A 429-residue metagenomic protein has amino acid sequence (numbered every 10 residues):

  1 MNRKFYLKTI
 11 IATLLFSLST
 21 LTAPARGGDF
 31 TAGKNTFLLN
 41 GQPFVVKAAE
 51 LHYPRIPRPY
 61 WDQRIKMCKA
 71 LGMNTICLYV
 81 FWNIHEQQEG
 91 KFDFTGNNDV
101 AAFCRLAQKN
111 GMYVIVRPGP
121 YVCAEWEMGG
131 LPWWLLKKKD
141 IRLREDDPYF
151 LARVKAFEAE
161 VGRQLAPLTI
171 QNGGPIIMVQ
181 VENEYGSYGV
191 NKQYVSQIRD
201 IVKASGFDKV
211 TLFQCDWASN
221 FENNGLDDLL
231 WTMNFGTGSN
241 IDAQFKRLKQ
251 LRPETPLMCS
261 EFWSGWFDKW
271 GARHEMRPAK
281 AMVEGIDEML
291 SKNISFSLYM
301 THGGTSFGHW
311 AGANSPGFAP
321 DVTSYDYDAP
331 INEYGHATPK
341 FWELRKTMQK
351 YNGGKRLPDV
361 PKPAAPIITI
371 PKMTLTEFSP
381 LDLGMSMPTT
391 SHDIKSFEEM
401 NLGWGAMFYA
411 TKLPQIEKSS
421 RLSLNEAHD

Functional and structural regions predicted by a protein language model:
M1-I11: Bacterial N-terminal signal peptides that target proteins for export
I10-T20: Bacterial N-terminal signal peptides
P24-T75, R105, K109-G111: N-terminal carbohydrate-binding accessory modules
E50-H52, Y79, E182, H302: Conserved residues at the C-terminal ends of beta-strands
W61-E127, R199-V210: Aromatic-lined substrate-binding rim segments of carbohydrate-active enzymes
Y79-K91, G96, A124-Y149, P316-D328: Aromatic- and acidic-residue-enriched carbohydrate-binding clefts of CAZyme catalytic domains
V116, P120-R153, A159-L298: Substrate-binding/catalytic cleft of secreted carbohydrate-active enzymes, primarily glycoside hydrolases
L151-Q180, G186, N191-V195, R199 (+4 more regions): Carbohydrate-binding surfaces of carbohydrate-active enzymes
